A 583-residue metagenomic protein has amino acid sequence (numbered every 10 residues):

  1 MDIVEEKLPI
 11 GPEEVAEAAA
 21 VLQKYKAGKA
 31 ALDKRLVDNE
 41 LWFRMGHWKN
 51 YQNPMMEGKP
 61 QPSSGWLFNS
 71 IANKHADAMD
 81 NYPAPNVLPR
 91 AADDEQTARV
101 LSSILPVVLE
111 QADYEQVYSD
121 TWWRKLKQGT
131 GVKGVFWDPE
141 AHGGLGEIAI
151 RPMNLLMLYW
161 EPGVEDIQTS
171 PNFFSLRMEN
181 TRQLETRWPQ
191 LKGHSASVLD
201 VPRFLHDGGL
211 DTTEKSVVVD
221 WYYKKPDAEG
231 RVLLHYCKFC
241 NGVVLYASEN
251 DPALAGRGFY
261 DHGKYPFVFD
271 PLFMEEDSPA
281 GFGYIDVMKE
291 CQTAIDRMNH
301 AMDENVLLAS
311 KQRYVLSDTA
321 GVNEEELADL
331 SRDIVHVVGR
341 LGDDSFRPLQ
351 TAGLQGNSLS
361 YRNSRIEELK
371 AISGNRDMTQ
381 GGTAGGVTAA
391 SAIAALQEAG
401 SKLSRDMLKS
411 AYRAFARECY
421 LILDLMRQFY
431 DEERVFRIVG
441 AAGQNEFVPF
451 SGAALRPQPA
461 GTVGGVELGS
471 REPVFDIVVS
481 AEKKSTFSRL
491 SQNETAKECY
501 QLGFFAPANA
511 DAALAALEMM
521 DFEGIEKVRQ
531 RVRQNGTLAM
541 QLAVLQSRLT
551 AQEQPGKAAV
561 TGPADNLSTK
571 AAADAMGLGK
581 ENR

Functional and structural regions predicted by a protein language model:
M1-G256, T319, G353, N357 (+3 more regions): Extended, helix-rich architectural segments
M1-K59, K125, K133, P139-G143 (+5 more regions): C-terminal anchoring/interaction modules
A91-A98, S195-L199, G256-G258, F273-D277 (+3 more regions): A broad, low-specificity signal for short, low-complexity segments enriched in glycine/proline and polar/charged
K127, P152, T213-K215, G230-V232 (+4 more regions): A short, structural micro-pattern
S248, A253, G258-F267, A280: Hydrophobic/aromatic interaction determinants used to assemble and anchor large protein complexes
A280, Y284-M288: Acidic/polar low-complexity segments with low predicted structural confidence
